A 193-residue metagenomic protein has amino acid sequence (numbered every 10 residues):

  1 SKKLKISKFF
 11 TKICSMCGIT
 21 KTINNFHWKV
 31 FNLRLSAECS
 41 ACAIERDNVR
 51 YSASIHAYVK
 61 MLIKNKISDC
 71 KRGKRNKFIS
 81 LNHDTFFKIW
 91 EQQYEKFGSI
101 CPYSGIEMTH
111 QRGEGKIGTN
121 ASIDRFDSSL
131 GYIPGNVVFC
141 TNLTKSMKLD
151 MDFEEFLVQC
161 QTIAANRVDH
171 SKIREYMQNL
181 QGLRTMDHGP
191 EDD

Functional and structural regions predicted by a protein language model:
S1-K5, T185-D193: Glycine- and charge-rich intrinsically disordered segments
S1-P102, H110, I133, M147 (+1 more regions): Contiguous alpha-helical segments
L35, F97, T119-S122, V137: Residues that flank catalytic or metal-binding motifs in active/ligand-binding sites
F86, R112-K116, F126-V138, S146-P190: Polybasic, low-complexity binding patches
S99-I106, E114-S128: Histidine-centered catalytic micro-motifs used for acid/base chemistry in nuclease and nucleotide-processing active
T141: Short proline/glycine- and basic residue-enriched helix-capping loop/turn segments at helix->loop/beta transitions
